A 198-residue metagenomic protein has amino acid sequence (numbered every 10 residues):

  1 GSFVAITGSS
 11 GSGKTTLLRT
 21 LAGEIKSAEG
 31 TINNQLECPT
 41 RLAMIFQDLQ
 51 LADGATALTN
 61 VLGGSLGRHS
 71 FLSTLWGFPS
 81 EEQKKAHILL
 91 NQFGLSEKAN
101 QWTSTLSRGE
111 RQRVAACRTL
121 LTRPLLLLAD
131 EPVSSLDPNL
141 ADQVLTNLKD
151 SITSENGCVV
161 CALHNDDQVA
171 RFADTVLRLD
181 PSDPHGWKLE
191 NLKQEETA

Functional and structural regions predicted by a protein language model:
A22: Helix-to-loop junction immediately C-terminal to a conserved catalytic motif
T74-K98: Conserved ABC ATPase "signature" region
W102-L106, E110: Conserved ABC ATPase signature
A116: Hydrophobic anchor residue at the start of the ABC signature
L127-D130: Catalytic Walker B motif of ABC-type/P-loop ATPase nucleotide-binding domains
D137: ABC-family nucleotide-binding domains
A162-H164: H-loop/switch region of ABC-family ATPase nucleotide-binding domains
